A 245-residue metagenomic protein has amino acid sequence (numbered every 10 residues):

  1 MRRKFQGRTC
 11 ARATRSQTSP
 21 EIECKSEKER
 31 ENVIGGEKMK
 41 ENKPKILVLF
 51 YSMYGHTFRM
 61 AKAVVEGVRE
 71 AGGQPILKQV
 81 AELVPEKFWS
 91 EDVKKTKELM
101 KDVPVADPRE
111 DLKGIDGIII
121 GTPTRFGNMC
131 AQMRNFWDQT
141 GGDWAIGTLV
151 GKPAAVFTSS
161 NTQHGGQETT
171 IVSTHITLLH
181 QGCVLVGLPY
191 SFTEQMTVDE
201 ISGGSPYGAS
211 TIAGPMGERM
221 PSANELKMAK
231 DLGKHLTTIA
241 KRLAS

Functional and structural regions predicted by a protein language model:
R2-F5, C10, K25, V33-T148 (+2 more regions): N-terminal beta1-alpha1-beta2 submodule of the flavodoxin-like/Rossmannoid cofactor-binding fold
A11-T18, S26: Short, low-complexity intrinsically disordered segments enriched in A/P/G/S/L with frequent Arg, especially at protein
E29: Short polybasic linear motifs
N135-Q139, S173-T174, G204: Short, surface-exposed, charged loop/turn segments at secondary-structure junctions
V150-S202: Short, glycine-/small-residue-rich phosphate/pyrophosphate-handling segment
I201-A213: Mobile gating loops/cap/lid regions near enzyme active sites that modulate substrate access
